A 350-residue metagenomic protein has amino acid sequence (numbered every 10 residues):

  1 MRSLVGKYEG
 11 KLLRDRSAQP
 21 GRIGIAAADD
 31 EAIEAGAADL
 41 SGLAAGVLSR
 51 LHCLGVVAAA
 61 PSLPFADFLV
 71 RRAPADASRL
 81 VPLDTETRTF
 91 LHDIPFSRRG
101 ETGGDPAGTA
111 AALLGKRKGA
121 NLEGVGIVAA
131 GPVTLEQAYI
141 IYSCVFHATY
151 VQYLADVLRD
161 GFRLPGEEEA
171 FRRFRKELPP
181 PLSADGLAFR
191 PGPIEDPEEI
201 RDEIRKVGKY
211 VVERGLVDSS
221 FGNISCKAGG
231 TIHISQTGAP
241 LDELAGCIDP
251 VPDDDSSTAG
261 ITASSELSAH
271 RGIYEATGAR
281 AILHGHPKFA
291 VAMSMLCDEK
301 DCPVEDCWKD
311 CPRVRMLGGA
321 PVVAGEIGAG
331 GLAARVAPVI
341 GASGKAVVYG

Functional and structural regions predicted by a protein language model:
M1-G350: Glycine-rich flexible loops
